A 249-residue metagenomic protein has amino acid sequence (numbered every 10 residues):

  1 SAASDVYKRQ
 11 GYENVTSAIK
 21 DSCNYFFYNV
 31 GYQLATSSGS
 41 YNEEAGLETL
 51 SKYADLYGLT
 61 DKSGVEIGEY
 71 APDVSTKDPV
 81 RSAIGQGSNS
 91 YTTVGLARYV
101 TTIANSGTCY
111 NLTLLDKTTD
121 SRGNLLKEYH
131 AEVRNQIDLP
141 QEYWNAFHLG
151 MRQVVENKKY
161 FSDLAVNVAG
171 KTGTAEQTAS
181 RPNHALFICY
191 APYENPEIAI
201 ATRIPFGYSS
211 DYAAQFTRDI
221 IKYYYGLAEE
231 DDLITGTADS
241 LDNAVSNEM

Functional and structural regions predicted by a protein language model:
S1-T202, E248-M249: Beta-lactam-recognizing serine transpeptidase/beta-lactamase-like catalytic domain environment
T92-R98, Y212-D219: Short amphipathic alpha-helical face segments that pack within enzyme cores and frequently flank/anchor catalytic
L125-E132, R218-M249: Short, gly/Ser/Thr-rich active-site loops of penicillin-recognizing serine hydrolases
I137-P140, S209-A214: A short, polar/proline- and glycine-enriched secondary-structure boundary/capping micro-motif
E197, S209-D211, L227: Intrinsically disordered, low-complexity acidic/polar segments
I204-G207: Ligand-site clamp/hinge motif
